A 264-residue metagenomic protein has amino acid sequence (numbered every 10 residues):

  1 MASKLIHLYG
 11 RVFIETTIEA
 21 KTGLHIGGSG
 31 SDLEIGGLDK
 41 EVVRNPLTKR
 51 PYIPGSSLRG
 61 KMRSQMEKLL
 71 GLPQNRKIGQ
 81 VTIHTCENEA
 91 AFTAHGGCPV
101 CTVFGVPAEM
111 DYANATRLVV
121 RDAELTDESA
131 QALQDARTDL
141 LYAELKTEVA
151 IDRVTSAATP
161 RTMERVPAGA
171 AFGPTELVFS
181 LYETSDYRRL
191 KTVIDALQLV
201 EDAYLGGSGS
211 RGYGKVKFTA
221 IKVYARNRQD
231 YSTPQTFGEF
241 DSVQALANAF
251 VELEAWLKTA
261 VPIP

Functional and structural regions predicted by a protein language model:
M1-P264: RNA-binding basic/glycine-rich loop and surface signature characteristic of RAMP-family CRISPR effectors
